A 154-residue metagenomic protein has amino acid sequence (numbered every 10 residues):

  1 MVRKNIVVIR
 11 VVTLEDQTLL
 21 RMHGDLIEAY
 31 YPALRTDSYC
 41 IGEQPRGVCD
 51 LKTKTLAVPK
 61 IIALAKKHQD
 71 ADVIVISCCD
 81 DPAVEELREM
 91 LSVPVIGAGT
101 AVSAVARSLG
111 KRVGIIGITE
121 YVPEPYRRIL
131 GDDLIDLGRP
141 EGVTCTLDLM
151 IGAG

Functional and structural regions predicted by a protein language model:
V2-L20, V113-G117, R139-G142: Short beta-strand segments enriched in small/hydrophobic residues
V12-D16, S77-A83, I118-V122: Gly/Ser/Thr-rich loops at beta-strand to alpha-helix junctions that form or flank small-molecule/cofactor-binding
M22-L34: A short, Lys/Arg-enriched amphipathic alpha-helix followed by its capping loop at the start of a domain
S38-K60, L149-A153: N-terminal beta-loop-helix "entrance" segment that forms/cooperates in small-molecule cofactor or anionic ligand
K66-I74: Short acidic/histidine-rich motifs immediately flanking catalytic phosphotransfer sites in two-component signaling
R88-L109: Short, acidic/small-residue loops that bind anionic groups at enzyme active sites
T119, E124-G154: Active-site rim beta-loop-alpha module in soluble metabolic enzymes
